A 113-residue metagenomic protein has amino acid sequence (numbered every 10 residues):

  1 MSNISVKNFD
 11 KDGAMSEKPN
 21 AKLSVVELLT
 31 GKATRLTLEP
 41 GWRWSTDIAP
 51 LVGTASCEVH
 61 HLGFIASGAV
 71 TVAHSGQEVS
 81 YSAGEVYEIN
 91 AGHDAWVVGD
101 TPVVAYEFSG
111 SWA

Functional and structural regions predicted by a protein language model:
M1-T37, S45: A short, N-terminal "cap"/entry segment at the start of jelly-roll beta-barrel domains of the cupin/DSBH fold
V25, R35-T37, L62, E78 (+2 more regions): Conserved hydrophobic/aromatic beta-strand scaffold that supports enzyme active sites
G31, P50-G76: Glycine- and acidic-residue-biased ligand/ion/polar-headgroup-sensing regions
R35-S56, E78: Conserved short histidine dyad/triad with adjacent acidic residue
R43-W44, G68-A73, A95: Short beta-strand segments in beta-sandwich/barrel cores
H74-H93: Short acidic-glycine-tyrosine-enriched beta hairpin
N90-A113: Ligand-binding loop in jelly-roll beta-barrel domains
